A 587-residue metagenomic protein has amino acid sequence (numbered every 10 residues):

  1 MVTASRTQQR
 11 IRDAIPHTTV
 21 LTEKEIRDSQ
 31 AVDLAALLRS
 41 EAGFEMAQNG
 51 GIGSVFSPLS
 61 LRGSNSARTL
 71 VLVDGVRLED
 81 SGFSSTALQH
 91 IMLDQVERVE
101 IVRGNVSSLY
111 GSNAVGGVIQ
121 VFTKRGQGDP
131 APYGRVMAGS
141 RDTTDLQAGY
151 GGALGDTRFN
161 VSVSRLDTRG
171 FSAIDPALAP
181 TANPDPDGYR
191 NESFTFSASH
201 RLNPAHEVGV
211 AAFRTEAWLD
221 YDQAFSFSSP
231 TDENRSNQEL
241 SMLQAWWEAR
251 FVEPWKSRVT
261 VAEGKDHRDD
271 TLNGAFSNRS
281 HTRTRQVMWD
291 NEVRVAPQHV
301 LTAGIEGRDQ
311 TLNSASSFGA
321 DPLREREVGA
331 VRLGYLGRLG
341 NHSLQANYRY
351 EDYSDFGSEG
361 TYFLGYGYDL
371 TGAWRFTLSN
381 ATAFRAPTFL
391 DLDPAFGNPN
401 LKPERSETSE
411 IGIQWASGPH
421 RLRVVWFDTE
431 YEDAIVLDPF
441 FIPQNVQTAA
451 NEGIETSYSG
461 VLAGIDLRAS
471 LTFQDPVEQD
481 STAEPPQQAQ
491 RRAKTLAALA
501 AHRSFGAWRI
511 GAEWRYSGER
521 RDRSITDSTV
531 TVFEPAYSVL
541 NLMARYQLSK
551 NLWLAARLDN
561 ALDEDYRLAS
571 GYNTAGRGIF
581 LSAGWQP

Functional and structural regions predicted by a protein language model:
M1-S29, P58, S66: N-terminal periplasmic "start-of-domain" segments of outer-membrane beta-barrel proteins
I26, L38, V99-I101, I119-V121 (+1 more regions): Non-catalytic regulatory/gating segments with a bias toward low-complexity or hydrophobic composition
A35, R39-V76, E97: Extracytoplasmic beta-strand/coil segments of soluble accessory domains associated with Gram-negative outer-membrane
V76-R103: Short acidic/polar hinge/loop motifs at secondary-structure boundaries that mediate gating or recognition
S107-S108, Q120, Q127-D129, Y133-M137 (+2 more regions): Periplasmic-side early beta-strands and strand-to-turn transitions of outer-membrane beta-barrels
S199-A217, S236-D369, W415, R423 (+2 more regions): Face-selective signature of the C-terminal outer-membrane beta-barrel domain
S228-R250, S280, E325, S354-D355 (+5 more regions): Outer-membrane beta-barrel signature, preferentially recognizing the C-terminal barrel domain of Gram-negative
R338-S343, W426-E430, N445-I525, Q547-R557 (+2 more regions): Gram-negative outer-membrane beta-barrel transporters
